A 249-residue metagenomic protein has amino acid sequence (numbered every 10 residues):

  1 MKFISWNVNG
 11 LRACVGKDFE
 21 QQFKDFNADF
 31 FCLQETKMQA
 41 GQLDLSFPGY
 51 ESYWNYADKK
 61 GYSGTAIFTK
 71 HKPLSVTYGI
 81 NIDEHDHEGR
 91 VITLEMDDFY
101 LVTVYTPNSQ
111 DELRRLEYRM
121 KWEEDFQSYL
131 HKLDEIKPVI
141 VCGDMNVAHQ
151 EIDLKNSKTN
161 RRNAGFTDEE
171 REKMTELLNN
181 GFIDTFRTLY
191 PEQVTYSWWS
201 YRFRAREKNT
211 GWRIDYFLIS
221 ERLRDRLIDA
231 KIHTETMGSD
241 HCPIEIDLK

Functional and structural regions predicted by a protein language model:
M1-F47, E51, A57-S63, H149 (+1 more regions): N-terminal, active-site-proximal structural segment of metallo-dependent hydrolase catalytic domains
M1-N9, D98-Q110, C142: Active-site-proximal beta-strand elements of phosphoester/diester hydrolases
N7, F23-G41, L101, L130-E151 (+4 more regions): Active-site beta-strand/loop signature of hydrolases that rely on acidic residues for catalysis
K37, Q42-S109: Structured beta-strand-rich core segments of catalytic domains in phosphoester-bond hydrolases
E51, W122-T210, I214: Metal-dependent phosphoesterases centered on the DNase I-like endonuclease/exonuclease/phosphatase
K60-S75, Q193, R204-D225: Conserved beta strand-loop-helix elements of the APE1-like EEP
N81-I82, P107-E123, K158-R162: Surface-exposed cleft-lining segments at the edges of enzyme active sites
K231-K249: Surface polyanion/phosphate-binding segment centered on an Asp-His-Pro turn
